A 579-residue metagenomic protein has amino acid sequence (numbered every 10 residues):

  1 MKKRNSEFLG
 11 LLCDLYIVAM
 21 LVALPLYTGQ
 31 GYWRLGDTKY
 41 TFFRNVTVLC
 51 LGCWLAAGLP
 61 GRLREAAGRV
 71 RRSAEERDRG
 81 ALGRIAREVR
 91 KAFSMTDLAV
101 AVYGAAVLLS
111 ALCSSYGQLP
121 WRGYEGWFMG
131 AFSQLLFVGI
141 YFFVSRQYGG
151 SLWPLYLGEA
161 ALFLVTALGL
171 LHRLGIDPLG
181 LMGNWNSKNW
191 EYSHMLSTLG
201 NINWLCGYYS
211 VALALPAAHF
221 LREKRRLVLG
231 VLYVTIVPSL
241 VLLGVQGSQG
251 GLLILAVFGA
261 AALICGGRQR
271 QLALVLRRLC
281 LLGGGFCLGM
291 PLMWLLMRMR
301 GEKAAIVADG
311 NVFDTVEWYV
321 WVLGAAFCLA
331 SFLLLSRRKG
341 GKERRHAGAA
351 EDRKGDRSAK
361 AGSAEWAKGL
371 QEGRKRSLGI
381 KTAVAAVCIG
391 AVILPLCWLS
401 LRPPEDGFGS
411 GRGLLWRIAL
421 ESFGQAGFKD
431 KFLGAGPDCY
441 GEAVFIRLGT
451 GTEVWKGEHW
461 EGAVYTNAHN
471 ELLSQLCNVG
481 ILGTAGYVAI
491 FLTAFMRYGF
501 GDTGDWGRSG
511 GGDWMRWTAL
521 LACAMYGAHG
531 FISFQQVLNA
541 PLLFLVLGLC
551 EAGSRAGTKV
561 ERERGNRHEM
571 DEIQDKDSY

Functional and structural regions predicted by a protein language model:
R4-F8, L12-M20, L24-Q30, T47-A57 (+14 more regions): Alpha-helical transmembrane segments of multi-pass inner-membrane proteins
R34-L109, E317-A325: Hydrophobic alpha-helical transmembrane segments in multi-pass integral membrane proteins
K39, R122-G130: Non-cytosolic membrane-interface motifs at loop->transmembrane helix junctions
G61-A67, L335-R345, S554-R564: Membrane-interface capping segments at transmembrane-helix boundaries
L82-L98, G149-E159, V275, G510: Membrane-interfacial loop-to-helix junctions in multi-pass inner-membrane proteins
L119-Y124, G244-Q249, G530-V537: Membrane-interface helix caps and helix-loop-helix hairpins in membrane proteins
W127-F128, L168-N184, P395-A443: Aromatic-rich transmembrane-lumenal/periplasmic boundary elements in polytopic membrane proteins
P178-L196, A426-C477: Interfacial juxtamembrane loops and adjacent helix segments that form the catalytic/substrate-binding surfaces
